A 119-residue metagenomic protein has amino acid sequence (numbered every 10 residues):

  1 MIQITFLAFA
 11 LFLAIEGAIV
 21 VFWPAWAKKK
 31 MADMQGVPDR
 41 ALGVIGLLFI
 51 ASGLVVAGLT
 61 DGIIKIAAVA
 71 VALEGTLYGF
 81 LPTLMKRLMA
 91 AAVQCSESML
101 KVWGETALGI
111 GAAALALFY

Functional and structural regions predicted by a protein language model:
M1-T5: Feature marks short, highly hydrophobic, charge-poor N-terminal signal-anchor/signal peptide-like helices that anchor
F6-A8, A27-P38, A67, L88-V93: Short juxtamembrane and helix-loop transition motifs at transmembrane-helix boundaries in membrane proteins
A8-K28, E74-G75: N-terminal signal-anchor/start-transfer transmembrane helix
W23-K30, T76-A90: Transmembrane alpha-helical segments of integral membrane proteins
G43-L54, G104-G111: Core segments of transmembrane alpha-helices that mediate helix-helix packing or line hydrophobic substrate/ligand
V56-G79: Short alpha-helical packing/oligomerization segments
T83-T106: Interfacial loop-to-transmembrane junctions
A113-Y119: Juxtamembrane boundary at the C-terminal end of a transmembrane helix
